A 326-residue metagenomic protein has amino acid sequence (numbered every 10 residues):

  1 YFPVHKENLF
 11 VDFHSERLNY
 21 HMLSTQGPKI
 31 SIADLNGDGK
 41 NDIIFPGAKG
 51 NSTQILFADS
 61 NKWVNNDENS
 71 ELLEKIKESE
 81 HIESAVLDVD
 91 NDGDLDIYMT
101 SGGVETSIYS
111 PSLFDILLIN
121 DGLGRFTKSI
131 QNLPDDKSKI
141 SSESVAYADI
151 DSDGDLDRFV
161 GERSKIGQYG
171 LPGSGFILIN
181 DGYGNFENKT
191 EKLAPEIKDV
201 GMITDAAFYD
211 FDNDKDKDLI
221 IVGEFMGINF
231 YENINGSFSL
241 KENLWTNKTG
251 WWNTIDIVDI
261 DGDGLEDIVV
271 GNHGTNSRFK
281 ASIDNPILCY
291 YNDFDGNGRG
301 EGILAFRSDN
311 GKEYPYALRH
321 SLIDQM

Functional and structural regions predicted by a protein language model:
Y1-T25, F57-S79, I116-I140, L178-G201 (+2 more regions): Blade-edge motifs of beta-propeller repeat domains
Q26-G37, E80-N91, I119, S142-S152 (+4 more regions): Beta-propeller blade termini
G37-G47, N91-T100, S152-G161, N213-V222 (+2 more regions): Acidic/hydrophobic-patterned starts of short beta strands in beta-sheet-rich repeat architectures
I44-W63: Beta-propeller domains
A48-N51, S107-L113, G167-G173, E224-M226 (+1 more regions): Short, solvent-exposed loop/turn segments at conserved positions within beta-propeller repeat blades
K75-F126: A generic tandem-repeat structural signature
K128, L133-Y209, K215-K217, V222-E224: Solenoidal tandem-repeat scaffolds enriched in leucines and small polar residues
V200-D263, D267-V269: A compositional/structural signature marking long, glycine- and acidic/polar-rich segments with frequent tryptophans
